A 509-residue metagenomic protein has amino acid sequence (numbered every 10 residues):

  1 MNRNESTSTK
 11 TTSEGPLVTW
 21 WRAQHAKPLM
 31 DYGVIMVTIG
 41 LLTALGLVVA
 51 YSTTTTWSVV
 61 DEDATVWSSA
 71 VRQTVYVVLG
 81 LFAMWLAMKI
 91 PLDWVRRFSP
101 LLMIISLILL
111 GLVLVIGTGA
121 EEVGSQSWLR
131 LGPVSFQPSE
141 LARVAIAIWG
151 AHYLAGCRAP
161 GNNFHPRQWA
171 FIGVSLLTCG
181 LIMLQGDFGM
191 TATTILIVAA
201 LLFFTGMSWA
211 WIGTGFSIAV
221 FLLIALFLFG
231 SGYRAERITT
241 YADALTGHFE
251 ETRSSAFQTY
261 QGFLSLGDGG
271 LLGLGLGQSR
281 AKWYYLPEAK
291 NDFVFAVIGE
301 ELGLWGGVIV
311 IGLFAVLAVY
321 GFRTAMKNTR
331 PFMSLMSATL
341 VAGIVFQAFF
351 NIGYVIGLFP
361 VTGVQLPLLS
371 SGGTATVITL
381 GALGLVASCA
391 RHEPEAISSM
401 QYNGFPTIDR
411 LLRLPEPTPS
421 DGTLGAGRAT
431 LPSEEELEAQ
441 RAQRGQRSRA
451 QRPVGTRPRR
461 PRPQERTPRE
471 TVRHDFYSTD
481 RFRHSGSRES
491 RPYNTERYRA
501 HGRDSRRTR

Functional and structural regions predicted by a protein language model:
N2-L42, V48-G186, I352-Q365, S371 (+9 more regions): Membrane-helix boundary/helix-loop-helix interface segments in multi-pass membrane proteins
F82, I90, W149, F229 (+5 more regions): Transmembrane alpha-helix boundary/anchor motif
I90-R97, P160, F204-T214, N328-P331: Membrane-helix interface "capping/anchor" motifs
P100-L101, H165-M183, F188-L228, Y241-D243: Hydrophobic alpha-helical segments of polytopic membrane proteins
A120-W128, G132, W211-I309, T329-M333: Hydrophobic, glycine- and aromatic-enriched re-entrant/interface helices and adjoining loop segments
S135, P166-F171, G215, Y241 (+2 more regions): Alpha-helical transmembrane segments of multi-pass membrane proteins, especially transporters and channels
A192, I197-W211, R280-G306, G363-T379: Interfacial segments of multi-pass membrane proteins
L286-Y354, P360: Helical hairpin unit composed of two closely spaced alpha helices linked by a short loop
